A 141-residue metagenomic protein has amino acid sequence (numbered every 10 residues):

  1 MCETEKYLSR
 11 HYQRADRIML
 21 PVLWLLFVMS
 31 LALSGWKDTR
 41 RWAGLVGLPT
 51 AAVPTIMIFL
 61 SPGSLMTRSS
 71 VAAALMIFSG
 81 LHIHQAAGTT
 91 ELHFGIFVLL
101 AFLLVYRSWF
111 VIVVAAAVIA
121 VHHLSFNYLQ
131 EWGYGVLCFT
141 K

Functional and structural regions predicted by a protein language model:
M1-Y12: Short, Lys/Arg-rich, polar N-terminal cytosolic tail immediately upstream of the first transmembrane signal-anchor
H11, T89, V111: Short, charged/polar micro-motifs that form catalytic or ligand-binding hotspots
R17-F102, A115, I119-L124: Hydrophobic transmembrane alpha-helices and their membrane-interface boundaries in multi-pass, membrane-anchored
A73-M76, S125-K141: Alpha-helical transmembrane segments and their immediate juxtamembrane flanks in integral membrane proteins
G95, W109-F110: Residues that define the loop-to-transmembrane-helix transition and helix capping in multi-pass membrane transporters
R107-W109, A116-Y128, W132: Mid-bilayer segments of alpha-helical transmembrane spans in multi-pass integral membrane proteins that mediate
